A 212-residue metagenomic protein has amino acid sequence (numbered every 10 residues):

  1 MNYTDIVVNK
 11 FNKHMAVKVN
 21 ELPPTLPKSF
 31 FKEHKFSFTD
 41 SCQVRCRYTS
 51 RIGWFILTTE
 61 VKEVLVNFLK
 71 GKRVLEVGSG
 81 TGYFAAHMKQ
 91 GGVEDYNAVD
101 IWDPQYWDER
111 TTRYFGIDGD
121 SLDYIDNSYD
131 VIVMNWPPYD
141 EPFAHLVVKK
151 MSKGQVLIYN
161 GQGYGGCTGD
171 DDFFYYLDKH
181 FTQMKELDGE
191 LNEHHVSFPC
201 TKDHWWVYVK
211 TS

Functional and structural regions predicted by a protein language model:
M1-L69: S-adenosyl-L-methionine
K72-G80: Conserved class I S-adenosyl-L-methionine
G82-A86: Glycine-rich SAM-binding Motif I of class I
K89: Gly/Ala-rich phosphate-binding loop of Rossmann-like dinucleotide-binding domains, activating on the conserved
D95-D126, N135: Adenosine-cofactor binding site in Rossmann-like domains, unifying the SAM/SAH pocket of S-adenosylmethionine-dependent
Y129-D130, G154: Local beta-strand N-terminus motif with an aromatic residue
D130-P142: A short SAM/SAH-binding and catalytic strip from SAM-dependent methyltransferases
D140-V209: C-terminal substrate-binding/active-site "lid" region of AdoMet-derived donor-dependent transferases
